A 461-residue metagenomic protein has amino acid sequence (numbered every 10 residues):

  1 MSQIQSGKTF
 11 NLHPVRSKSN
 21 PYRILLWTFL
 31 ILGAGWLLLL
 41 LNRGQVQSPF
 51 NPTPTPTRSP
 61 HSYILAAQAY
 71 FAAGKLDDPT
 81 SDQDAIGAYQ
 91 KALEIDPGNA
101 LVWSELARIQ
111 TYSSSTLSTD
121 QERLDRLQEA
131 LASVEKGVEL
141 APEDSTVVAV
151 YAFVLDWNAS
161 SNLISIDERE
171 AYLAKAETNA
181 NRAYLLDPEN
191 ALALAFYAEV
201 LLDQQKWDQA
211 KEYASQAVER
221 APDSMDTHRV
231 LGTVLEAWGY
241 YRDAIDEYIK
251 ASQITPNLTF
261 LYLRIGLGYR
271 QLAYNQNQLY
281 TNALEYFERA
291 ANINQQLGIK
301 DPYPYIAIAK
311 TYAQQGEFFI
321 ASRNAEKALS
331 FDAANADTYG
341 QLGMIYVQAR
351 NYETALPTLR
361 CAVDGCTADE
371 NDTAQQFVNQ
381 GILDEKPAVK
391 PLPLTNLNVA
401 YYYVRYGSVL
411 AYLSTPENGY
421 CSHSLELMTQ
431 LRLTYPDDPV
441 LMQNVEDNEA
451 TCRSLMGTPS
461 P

Functional and structural regions predicted by a protein language model:
R58-I95, E105, S115-T116, D203 (+1 more regions): Alpha-helical segment of the N-proximal tetratricopeptide repeat
P60, A100-L101, S145-A149, A191-L192 (+7 more regions): Helix-start (N-cap) detector for alpha-helical repeat units in TPR-like alpha-solenoids, especially tetratricopeptide
A72, Y112, W157-N158, D203 (+6 more regions): Register position in tetratricopeptide repeats
I95, L140, L186, R220-A221 (+6 more regions): Structural marker of alpha-solenoid helical repeat scaffolds
